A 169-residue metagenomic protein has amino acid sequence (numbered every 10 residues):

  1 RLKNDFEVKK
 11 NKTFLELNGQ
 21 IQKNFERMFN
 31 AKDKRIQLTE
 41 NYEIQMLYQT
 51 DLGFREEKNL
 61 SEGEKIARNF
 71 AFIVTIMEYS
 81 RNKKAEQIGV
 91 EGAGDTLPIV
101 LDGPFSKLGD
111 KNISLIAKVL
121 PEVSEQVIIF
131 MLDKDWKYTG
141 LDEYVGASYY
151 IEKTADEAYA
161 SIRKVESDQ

Functional and structural regions predicted by a protein language model:
R1-F29: Charged, surface-exposed helical/loop "interaction arms" that form contiguous linear patches used for dimerization
F14-L15, I44-M77, G89-V90, P104-D110: Conserved ABC ATPase signature
F25, R68, D102, I116 (+1 more regions): Hydrophobic, well-ordered secondary-structure elements that form the walls of internal hydrophobic environments
M28-Q49, D95-L97: Long, charged, glycine-rich C-terminal linkers/tails
I76-K84: Post-Walker A helix-loop "phosphate-sensing" segment adjacent to the P-loop in P-loop NTPases
K84, I88-G89, D95-P104: Walker B catalytic motif
D95-T96, K107-L115: Conserved D-loop/post-Walker B switch-helix segment of ABC ATPase nucleotide-binding domains
K111-Q169: C-terminal lobe/lid and adjacent interdomain/linker elements of RecA-like ASCE P-loop ATPase modules
